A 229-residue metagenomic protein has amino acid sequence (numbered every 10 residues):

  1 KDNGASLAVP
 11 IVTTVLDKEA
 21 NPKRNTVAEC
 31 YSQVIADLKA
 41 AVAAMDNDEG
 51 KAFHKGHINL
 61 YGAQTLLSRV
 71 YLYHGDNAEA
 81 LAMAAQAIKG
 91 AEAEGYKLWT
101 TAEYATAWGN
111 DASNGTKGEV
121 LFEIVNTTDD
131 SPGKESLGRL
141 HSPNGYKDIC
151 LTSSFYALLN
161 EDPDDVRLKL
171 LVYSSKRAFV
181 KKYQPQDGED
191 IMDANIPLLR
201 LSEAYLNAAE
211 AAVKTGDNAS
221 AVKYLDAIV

Functional and structural regions predicted by a protein language model:
K1-N47, K51-A52, V229: Aromatic-anchored glycine-rich loop motif in surface-exposed flexible loops
A8, L16, H57, G75 (+1 more regions): Hydrophobic-face positions in mid-chain alpha helices that act as interaction patches
V42-G62, Y183-P185: Acidic interhelical loop/turn segments
N218-V229: Active/binding-pocket-proximal capping segment
